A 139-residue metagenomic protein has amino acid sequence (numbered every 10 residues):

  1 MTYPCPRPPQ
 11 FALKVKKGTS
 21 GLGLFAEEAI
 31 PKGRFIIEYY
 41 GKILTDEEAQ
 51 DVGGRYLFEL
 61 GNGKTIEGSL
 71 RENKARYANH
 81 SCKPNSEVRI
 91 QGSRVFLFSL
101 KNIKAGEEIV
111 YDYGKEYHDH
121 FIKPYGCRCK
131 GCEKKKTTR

Functional and structural regions predicted by a protein language model:
T2-P6, N62, I122-Y125, K130: Small-residue-enriched flexible connectors and coil-helix boundary/helix-cap motifs
Y3-R89: Catalytic cores of histone-lysine modification enzymes
S81-R139: C-terminal SET catalytic tail plus cysteine-rich post-SET Zn-binding segment of SAM-dependent SET-domain
